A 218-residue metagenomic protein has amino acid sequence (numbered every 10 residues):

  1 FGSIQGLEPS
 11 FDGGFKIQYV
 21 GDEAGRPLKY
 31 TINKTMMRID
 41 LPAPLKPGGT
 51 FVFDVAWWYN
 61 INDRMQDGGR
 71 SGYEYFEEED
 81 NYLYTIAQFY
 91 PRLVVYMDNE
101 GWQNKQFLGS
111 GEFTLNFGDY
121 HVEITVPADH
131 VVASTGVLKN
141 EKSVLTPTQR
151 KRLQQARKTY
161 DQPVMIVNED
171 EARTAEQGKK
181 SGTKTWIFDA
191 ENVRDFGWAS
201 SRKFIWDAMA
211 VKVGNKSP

Functional and structural regions predicted by a protein language model:
F1, F11, F15, Y19 (+10 more regions): Phenylalanine-focused residue identity feature
F1-E8, W58-Y120, E141, W206: Glycine/proline-rich low-complexity spacer/linker segments in large multi-domain proteins
G2-N81, A172-W186: A surface-exposed beta-strand-loop module
I39, A43, A87-Q88, G136 (+1 more regions): Flexible, active-site-adjacent loop/turn segments at secondary-structure boundaries
L93-W102, L108-P218: Hydrophobic helix-coil surface modules that form long, contiguous segments used for peptide/substrate interaction
